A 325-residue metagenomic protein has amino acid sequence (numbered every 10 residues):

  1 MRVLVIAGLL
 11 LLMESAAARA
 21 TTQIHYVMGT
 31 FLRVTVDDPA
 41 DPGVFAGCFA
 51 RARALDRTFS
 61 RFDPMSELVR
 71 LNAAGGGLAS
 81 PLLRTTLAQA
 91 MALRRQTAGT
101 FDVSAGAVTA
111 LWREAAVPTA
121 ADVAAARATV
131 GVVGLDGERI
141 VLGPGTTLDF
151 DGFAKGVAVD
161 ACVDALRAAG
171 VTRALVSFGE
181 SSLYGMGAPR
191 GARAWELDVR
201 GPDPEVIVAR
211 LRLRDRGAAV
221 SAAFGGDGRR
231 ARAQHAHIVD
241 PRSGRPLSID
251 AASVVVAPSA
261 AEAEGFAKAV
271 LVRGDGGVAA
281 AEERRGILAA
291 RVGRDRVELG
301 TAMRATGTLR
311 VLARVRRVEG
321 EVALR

Functional and structural regions predicted by a protein language model:
R2-R325: Mature catalytic core of soluble alpha/beta enzymes
